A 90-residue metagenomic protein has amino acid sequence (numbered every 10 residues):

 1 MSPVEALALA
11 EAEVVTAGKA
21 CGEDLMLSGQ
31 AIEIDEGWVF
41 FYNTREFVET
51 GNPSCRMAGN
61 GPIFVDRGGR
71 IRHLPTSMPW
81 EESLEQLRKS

Functional and structural regions predicted by a protein language model:
M1-M26: Short, non-transmembrane alpha-helical segments in secretory-pathway proteins
V15, R45, L74: Residue-level marker of positions within ordered structural domains that often coincide with functionally constrained
M26-I63: Exposed beta-strand-loop-beta-strand "reactive/processing" segments of non-cytosolic proteins
S28-Q30, Q86-S90: Charge-dense, low-complexity polyampholytic segments
G51-N52, E82-R88: A short, polar/proline- and glycine-enriched secondary-structure boundary/capping micro-motif
A58-E85: A short, surface-exposed interaction/processing loop segment used at functional sites
